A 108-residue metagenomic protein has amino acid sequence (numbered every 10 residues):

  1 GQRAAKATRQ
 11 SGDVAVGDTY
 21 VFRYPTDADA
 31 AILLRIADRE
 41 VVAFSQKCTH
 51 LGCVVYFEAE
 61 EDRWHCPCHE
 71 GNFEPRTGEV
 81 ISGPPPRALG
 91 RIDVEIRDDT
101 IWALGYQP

Functional and structural regions predicted by a protein language model:
G1-A59, R87-P108: N-terminal pre-ligand scaffold of iron-sulfur
L33, N72-F73: Hydrophobic beta-strand positions
V42, G71-N72: A residue-level detector for well-ordered beta-strand positions
H50, H69, R76: Short glycine/serine/threonine-biased micro-segments
Y56-A59, E74-G78: Short Cys/His-rich "knuckle" micro-motifs
D62-E70, V80-G90: Short cysteine/histidine-rich metal-coordination sites, predominantly Zn2+-binding motifs
F73-E74, V94: Active-site and channel-lining beta-strand-loop segments that bind or position nucleotide-derived/phosphorylated
